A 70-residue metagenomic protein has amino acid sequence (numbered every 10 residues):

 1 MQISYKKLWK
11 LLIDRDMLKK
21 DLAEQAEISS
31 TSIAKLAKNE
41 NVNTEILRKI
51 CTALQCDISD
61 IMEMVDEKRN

Functional and structural regions predicted by a protein language model:
M1-K20: A short, Lys/Arg-rich alpha-helix, primarily the initiator
L12, A23, C51: The alpha-helix within a helix-turn-helix
I13, E27, K38, D66: Residue-level detection of the helix-turn-helix DNA-binding "recognition helix"
D16-A34: Short alpha-helical DNA-recognition segment
S32, I46, D60: Residues in the helix-turn-helix
E40-T52: Short, basic-rich loop-to-helix N-cap that marks the start of a DNA-contacting helix
Q55-N70: Short C-terminal boundary/hinge segments that cap the last helix of small helical domains
